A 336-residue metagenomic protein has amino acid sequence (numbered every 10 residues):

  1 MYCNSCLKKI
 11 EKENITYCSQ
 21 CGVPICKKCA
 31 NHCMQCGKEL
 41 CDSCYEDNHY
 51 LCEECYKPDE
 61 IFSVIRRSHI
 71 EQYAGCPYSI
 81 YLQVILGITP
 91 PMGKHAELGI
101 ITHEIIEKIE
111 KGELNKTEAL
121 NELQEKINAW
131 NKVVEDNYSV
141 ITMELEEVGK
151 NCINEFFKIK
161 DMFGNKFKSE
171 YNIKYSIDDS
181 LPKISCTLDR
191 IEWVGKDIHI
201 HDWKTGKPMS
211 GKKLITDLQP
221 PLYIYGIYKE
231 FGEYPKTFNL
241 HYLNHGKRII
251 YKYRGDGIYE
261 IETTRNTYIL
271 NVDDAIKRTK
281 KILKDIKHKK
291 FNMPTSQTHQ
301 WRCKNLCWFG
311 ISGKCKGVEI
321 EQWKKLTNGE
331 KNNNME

Functional and structural regions predicted by a protein language model:
C3, E11, I25-C29, L40-D42 (+1 more regions): Zinc-coordinating Cys/His ligand positions in small cysteine/histidine-rich zinc-finger domains
C3-C6, C18-C21, C33-C36, C52 (+1 more regions): Short cysteine-rich clusters marking metal-coordination/redox-active sites
L7, G22, A30, G37 (+4 more regions): Cys/His-coordinated zinc-binding microdomains
K8-K12, I25-K27, S43-E46, R67 (+1 more regions): Short, flexible, mixed-charge glycine/proline-rich loop motifs that serve as phosphate/nucleic-acid-contacting
I10, C18, C33, C44 (+3 more regions): Residue-level marker of regulatory loop/turn positions in helix-turn-helix DNA-binding domains and in histidine
N14-Y17, A30-H32, I191, I249-Y253: Assembly/interface hotspot detector across virion components, adhesins/toxins, and nucleic-acid enzymes
E53-E336: RecB-family 4Fe-4S metal-dependent nuclease core
